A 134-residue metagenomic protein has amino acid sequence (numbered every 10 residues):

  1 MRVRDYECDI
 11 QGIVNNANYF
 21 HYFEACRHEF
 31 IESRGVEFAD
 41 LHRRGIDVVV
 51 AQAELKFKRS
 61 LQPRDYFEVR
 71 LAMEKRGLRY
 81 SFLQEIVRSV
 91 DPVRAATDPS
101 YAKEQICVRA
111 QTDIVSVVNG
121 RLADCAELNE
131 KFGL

Functional and structural regions predicted by a protein language model:
M1-V50, V117-L134: Hot-dog-fold acyl-thioester-processing enzymes
E7, E54, D113: Short aromatic/hydrophobic contact patches that present stacked aromatics for nucleic-acid/ligand binding
G45-P63: Small beta-barrel nucleic-acid-binding modules, principally OB-folds
F57-Y66, A72-L134: HotDog/MaoC-like acyl-thioester-processing domains
